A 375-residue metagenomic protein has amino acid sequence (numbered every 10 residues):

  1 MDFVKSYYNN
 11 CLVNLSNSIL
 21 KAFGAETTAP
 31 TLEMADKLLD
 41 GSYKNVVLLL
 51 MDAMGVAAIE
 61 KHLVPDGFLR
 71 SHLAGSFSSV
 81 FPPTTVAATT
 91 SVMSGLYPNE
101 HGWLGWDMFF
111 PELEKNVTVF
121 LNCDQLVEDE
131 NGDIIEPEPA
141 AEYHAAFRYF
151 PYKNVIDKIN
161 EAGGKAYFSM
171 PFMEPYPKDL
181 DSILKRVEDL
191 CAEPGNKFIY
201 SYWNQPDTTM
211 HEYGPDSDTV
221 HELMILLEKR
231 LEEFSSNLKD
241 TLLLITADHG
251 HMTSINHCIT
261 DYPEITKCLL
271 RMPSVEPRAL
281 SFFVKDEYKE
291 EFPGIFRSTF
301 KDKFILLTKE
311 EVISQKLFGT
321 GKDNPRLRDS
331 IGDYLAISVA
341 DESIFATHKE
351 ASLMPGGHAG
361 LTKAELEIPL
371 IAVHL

Functional and structural regions predicted by a protein language model:
M1-L375: Feature captures the catalytic ectodomains and active-site-proximal regions of enzymes that hydrolyze or transfer
